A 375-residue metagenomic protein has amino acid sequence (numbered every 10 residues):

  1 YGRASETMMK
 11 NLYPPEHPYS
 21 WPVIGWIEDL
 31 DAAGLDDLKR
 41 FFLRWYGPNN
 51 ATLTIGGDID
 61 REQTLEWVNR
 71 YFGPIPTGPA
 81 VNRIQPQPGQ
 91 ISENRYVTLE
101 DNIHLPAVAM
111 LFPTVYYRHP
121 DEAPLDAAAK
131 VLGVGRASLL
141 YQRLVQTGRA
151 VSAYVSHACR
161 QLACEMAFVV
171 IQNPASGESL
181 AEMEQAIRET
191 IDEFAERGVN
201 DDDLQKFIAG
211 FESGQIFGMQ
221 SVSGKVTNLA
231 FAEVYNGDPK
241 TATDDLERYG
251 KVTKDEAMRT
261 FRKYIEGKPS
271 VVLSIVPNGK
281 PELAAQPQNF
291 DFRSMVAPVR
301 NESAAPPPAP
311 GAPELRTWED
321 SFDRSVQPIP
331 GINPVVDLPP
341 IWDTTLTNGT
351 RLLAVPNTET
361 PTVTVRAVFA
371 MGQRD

Functional and structural regions predicted by a protein language model:
G2-E28, N50-G56, L105-Y116, Q142-K251 (+4 more regions): M16 family metallopeptidases and their MPP-like homologs
T7-A51, P79, R83-P88, Y116 (+5 more regions): Histidine-acidic residue clusters that define the catalytic metal-binding segment of zinc metallopeptidase domains
D37-Y71, P269-S270: Non-catalytic, conformational "gating/processing" segments within enzyme and secreted inhibitor domains
D60-E100, Q142, D244-F369: Proteolytic maturation boundary segments
R61-L65, P120, S176-E182: Short, conserved charged micro-motifs
N69-G73, A127, V145-T147, Q185: Short, solvent-exposed amphipathic alpha-helical segments in soluble enzyme and RNA/protein-processing domains
F72, L132-R136, R188-E196: Short amphipathic alpha-helical signal-transduction/dimerization elements
D121-A127, V145, E256: PPIase-associated folding chaperone regions across multiple families
